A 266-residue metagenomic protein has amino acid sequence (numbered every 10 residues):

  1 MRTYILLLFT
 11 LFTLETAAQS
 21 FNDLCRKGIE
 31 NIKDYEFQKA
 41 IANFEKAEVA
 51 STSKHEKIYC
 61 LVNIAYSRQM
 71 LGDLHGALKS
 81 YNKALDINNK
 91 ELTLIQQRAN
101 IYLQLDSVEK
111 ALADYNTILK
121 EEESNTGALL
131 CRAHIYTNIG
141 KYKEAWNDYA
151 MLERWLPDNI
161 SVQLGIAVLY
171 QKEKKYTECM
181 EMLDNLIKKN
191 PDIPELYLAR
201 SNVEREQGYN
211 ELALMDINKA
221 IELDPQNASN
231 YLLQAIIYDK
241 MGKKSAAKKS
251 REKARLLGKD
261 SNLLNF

Functional and structural regions predicted by a protein language model:
T16-N63, M70, F266: N-terminal leader/linker segments that initiate helical-solenoid repeat arrays
F21-N22, K54-I58, L92-T93, T126-G127 (+4 more regions): Helix-start (N-cap) detector for alpha-helical repeat units in TPR-like alpha-solenoids, especially tetratricopeptide
K33-D34, S67-M70, Q104-L105, N138-I139 (+4 more regions): Register position in tetratricopeptide repeats
K46-T52, K83-D86, T117-K120, A150-R154 (+3 more regions): Conserved structural position within tetratricopeptide repeats
Y59-N63, M70, Q97, C131 (+3 more regions): Canonical tetratricopeptide repeat
L232-F266: Terminal, low-structured helical/coil segments at or just beyond the last alpha-helical repeat
